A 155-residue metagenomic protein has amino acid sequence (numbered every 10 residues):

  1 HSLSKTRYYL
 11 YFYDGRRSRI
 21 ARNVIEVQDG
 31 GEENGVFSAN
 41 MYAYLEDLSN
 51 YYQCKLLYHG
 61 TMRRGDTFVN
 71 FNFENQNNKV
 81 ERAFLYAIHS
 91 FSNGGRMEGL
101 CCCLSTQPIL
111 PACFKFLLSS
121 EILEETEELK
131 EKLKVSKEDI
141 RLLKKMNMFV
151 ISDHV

Functional and structural regions predicted by a protein language model:
H1-S49, L57: Helix-turn-helix/homeodomain-like alpha-helical modules used for DNA recognition and transcription-factor dimerization
Y51-V155: C-terminal regulatory/effector modules of DNA-binding transcriptional regulators
